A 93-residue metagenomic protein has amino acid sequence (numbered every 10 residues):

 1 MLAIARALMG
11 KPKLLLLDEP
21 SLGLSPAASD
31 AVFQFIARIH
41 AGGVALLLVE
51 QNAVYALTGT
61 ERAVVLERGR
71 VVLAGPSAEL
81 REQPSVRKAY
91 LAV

Functional and structural regions predicted by a protein language model:
I4: Hydrophobic anchor residue at the start of the ABC signature
A7-L8: ABC ATPase C-loop
K11: Conserved catalytic motifs of ABC-family nucleotide-binding domains
L15-E19: Catalytic Walker B motif of ABC-type/P-loop ATPase nucleotide-binding domains
S29-G42: Helical segment within the ABC ATPase nucleotide-binding domain
T58-V65: Conserved catalytic segment of ABC-fold P-loop ATPases
A74-G75: ABC ATPase "signature
